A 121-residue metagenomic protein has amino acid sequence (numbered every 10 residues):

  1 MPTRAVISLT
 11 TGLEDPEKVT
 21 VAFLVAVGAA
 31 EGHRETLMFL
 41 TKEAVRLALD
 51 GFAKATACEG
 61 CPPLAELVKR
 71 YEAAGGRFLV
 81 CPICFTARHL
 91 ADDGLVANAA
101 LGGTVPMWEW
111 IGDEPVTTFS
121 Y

Functional and structural regions predicted by a protein language model:
V6-T20, F52: Short, glycine-rich nucleotide/cofactor-binding loops
V19-H33: Histidine-anchored nucleotide/phosphate-binding helix
A30-E31, E72, G112: Anion (oxyanion) recognition and catalysis
T36-T41, F78-P82: Short internal beta-strands
A44-C58: N-terminal beta-loop-helix "entrance" segment that forms/cooperates in small-molecule cofactor or anionic ligand
K54-A87: A glycine-rich helix N-cap at a beta->alpha junction
R88-E114: C-terminal structural segments of small proteins and small subunits
F119-S120: Aromatic- and Gly/Pro-rich donor/ligand-binding loops that form nucleotide- or phosphate-bearing donor binding pockets
